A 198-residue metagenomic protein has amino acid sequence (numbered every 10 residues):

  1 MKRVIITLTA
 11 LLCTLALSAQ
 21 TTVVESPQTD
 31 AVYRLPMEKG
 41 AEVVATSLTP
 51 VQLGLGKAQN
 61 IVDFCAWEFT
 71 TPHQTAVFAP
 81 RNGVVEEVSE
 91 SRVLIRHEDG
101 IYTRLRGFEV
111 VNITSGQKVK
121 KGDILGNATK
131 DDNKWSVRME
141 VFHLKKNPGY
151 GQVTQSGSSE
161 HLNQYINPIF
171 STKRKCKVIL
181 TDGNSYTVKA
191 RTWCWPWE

Functional and structural regions predicted by a protein language model:
M1-T21: Bacterial Sec-dependent N-terminal signal peptides
T21-Y33, V44, T114, K120 (+1 more regions): Acidic, glycine-rich catalytic/binding loops that coordinate metals and/or anionic ligands
V43-A79: Short glycine/threonine/proline-enriched tight-turn/helix- or strand-capping micro-motif at secondary-structure
Q74, A79-N112, W135-R138: Zn2+-dependent peptidoglycan hydrolase active-site motif and core
G83-V85, G116-A128: A structural signal for short beta-strand/turn segments enriched in small hydrophobics and glycine
A128-E140: Active-site loop architecture of trypsin-fold serine endopeptidases
